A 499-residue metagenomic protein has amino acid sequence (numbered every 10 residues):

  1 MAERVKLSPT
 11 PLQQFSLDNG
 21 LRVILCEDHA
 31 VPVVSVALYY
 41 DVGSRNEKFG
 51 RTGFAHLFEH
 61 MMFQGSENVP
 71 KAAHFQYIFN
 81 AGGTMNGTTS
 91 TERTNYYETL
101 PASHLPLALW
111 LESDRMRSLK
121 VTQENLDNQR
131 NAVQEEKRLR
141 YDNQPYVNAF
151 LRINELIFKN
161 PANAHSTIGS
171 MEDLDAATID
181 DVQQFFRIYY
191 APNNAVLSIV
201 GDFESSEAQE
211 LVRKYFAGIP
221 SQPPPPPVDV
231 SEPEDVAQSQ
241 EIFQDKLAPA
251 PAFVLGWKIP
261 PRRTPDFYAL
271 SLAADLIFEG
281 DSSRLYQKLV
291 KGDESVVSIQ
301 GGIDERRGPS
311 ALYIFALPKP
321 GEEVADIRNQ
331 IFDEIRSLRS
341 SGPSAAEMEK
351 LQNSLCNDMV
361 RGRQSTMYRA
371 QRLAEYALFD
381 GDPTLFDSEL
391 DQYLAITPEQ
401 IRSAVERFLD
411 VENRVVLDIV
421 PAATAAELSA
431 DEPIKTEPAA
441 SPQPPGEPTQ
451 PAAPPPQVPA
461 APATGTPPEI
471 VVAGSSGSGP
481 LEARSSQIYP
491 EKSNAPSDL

Functional and structural regions predicted by a protein language model:
M1-N46, N68-H104, L139-N194, G218-T264 (+6 more regions): Non-catalytic beta-strand/loop surface segments
F49, P106-L109, E210, R263-F267 (+2 more regions): Solvent-exposed, non-transmembrane alpha-helical starts
T52-S66: Active-site SXXK
F58-E59, A191-V196, E334: Short, surface-exposed connector motifs at secondary-structure boundaries
S113-Q123, Y215-P223, D293, F332-P343: A common structural junction motif
R130, Q183-Y215, N413: Non-catalytic, conformational "gating/processing" segments within enzyme and secreted inhibitor domains
F203, R407-I434: Intrinsically disordered, low-complexity glycine/proline-rich and charged
